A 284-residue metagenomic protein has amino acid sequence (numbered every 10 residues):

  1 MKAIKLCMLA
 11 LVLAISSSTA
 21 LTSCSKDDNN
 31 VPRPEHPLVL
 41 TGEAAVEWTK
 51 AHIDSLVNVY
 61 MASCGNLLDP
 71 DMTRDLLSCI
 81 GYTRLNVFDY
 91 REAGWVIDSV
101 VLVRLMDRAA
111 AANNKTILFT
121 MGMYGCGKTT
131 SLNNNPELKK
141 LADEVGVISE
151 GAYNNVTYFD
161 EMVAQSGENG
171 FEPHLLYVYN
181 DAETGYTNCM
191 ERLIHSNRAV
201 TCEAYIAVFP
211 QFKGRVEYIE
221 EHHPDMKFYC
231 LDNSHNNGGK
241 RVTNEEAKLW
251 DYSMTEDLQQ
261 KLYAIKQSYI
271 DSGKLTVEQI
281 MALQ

Functional and structural regions predicted by a protein language model:
M1-T22: Sec-dependent bacterial lipoprotein signal peptides
S16-P34: Bacterial Sec-dependent N-terminal signal peptides
A45, Y82, N188-Q284: Conserved GTP-binding G-domain of TRAFAC-class P-loop NTPases and closely related GTPase folds
H52-W95: Charged, amphipathic alpha-helical linker segments immediately N-terminal to NTP-binding catalytic cores
Y124: The conserved Walker
K128: Conserved lysine of the Walker
S131: Hydrophobic positions on the alpha1 helix immediately C-terminal to the Walker A/P-loop
N169-C189: Conserved phosphate-donor/acceptor-positioning beta-strand/loop module used by diverse small-molecule
